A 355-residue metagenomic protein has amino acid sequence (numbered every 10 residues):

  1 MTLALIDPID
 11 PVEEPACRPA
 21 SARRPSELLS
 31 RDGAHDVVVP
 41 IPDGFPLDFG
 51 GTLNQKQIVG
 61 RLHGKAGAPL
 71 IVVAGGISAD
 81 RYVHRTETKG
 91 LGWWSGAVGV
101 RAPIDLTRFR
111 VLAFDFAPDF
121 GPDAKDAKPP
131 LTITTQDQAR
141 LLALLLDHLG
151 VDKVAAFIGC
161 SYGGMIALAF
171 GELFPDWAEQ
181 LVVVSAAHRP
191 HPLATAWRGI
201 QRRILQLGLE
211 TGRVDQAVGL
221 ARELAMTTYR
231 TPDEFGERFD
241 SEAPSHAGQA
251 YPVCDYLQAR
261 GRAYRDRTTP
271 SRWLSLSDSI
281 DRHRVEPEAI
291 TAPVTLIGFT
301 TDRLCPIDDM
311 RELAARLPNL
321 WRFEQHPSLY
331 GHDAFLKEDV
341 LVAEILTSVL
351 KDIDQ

Functional and structural regions predicted by a protein language model:
M1-V73: Catalytic-loop region of hydrolases
S30, R202-A292: Alpha/beta-hydrolase
R61-D119: N-terminal cap/lid subdomain of alpha/beta-hydrolase-fold enzymes
Q136-A155: Conserved acidic catalytic loop of the alpha/beta-hydrolase fold
K153-P192: Conserved hydrolase catalytic core segment
L296-T301: Conserved strand-to-loop "acid loop" that flanks and positions the catalytic carboxylate
R303-D309: Conserved alpha/beta-hydrolase "acid-adjacent" motif
R311-E312, L320-Q355: Catalytic active-site module of serine/aspartate enzymes centered on a nucleophile-bearing elbow/loop
